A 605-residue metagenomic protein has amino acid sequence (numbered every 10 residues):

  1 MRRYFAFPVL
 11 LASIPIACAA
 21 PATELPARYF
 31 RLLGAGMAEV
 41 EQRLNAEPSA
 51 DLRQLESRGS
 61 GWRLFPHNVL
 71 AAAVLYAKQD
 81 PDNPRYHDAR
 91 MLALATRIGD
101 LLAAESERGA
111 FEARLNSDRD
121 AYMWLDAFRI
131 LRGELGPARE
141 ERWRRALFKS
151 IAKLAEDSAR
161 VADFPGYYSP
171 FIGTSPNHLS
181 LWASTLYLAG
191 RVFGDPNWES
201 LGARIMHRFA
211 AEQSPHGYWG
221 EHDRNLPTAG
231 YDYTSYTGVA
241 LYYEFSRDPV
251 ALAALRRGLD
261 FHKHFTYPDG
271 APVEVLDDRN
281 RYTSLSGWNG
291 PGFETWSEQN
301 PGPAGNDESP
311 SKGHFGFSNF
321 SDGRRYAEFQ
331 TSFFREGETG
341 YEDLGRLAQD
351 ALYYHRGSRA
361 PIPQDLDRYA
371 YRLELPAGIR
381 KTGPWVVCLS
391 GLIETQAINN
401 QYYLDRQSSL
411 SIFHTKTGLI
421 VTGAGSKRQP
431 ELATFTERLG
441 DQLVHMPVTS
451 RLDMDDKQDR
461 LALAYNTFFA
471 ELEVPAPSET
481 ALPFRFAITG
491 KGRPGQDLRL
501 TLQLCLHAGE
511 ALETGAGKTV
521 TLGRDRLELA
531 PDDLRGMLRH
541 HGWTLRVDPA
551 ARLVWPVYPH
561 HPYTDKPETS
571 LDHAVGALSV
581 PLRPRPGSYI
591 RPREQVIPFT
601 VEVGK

Functional and structural regions predicted by a protein language model:
M1-P8: Bacterial N-terminal signal peptides that target proteins for export
L10, G59, Y371, P475-P477 (+1 more regions): Sterically constrained small-residue positions within well-ordered secondary structures of folded domains
L11-E24: Bacterial Sec-dependent signal peptides at the C-terminal "C-region" and cleavage site
P21-L44: An edge-strand/N-cap motif at the start of beta-rich repeat modules
E41-L252: Aromatic-lined, polymer-binding surfaces characteristic of secreted/periplasmic polysaccharide-degrading enzymes
P249-V557, P562: Extended polysaccharide-engagement surfaces of secreted carbohydrate-active enzymes
M537-K605: Beta-strand-rich recognition/accessory modules
